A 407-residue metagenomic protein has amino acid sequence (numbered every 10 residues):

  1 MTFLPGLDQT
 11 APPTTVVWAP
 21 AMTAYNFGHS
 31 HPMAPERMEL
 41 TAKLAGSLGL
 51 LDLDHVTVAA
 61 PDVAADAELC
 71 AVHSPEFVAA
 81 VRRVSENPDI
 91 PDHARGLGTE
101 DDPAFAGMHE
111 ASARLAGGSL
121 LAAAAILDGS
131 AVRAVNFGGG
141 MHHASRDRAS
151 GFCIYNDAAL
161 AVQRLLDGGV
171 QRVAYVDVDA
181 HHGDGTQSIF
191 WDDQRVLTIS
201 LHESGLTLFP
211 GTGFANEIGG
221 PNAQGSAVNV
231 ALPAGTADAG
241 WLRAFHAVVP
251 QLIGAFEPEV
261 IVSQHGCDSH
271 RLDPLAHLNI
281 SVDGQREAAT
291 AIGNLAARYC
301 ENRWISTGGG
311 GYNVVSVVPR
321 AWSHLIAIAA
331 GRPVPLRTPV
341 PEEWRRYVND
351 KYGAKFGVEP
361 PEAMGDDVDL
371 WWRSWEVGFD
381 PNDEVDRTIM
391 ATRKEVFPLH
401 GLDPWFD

Functional and structural regions predicted by a protein language model:
M1-A71: N-terminal low-complexity, Ser/Thr- and acidic-residue-enriched intrinsically disordered segments
T2-V16, T23, P88-D407: A general "terminal functional-core" signal
A45, H73, R82-S85, I126-L127 (+1 more regions): Hydrophobic residues in alpha-helical segments
G49-L51, F77, D128: Short amphipathic alpha-helical segments with coiled-coil-like heptad repeat character
T57-G98: Cationic, histidine-enriched alpha-helical/coil surfaces that engage anionic ligands
